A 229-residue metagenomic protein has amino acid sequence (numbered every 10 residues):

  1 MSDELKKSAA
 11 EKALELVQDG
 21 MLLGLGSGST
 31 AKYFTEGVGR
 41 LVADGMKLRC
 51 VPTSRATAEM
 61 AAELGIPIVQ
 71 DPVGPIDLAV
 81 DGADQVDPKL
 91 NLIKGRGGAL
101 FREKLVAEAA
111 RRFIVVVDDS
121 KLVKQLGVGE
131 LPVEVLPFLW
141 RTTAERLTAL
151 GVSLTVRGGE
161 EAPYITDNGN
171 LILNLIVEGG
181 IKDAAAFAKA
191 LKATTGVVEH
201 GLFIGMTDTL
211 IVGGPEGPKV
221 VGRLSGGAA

Functional and structural regions predicted by a protein language model:
M1-D81, V86: N-terminal active-site beta-alpha-beta segment that forms phosphate/nucleotide-binding and substrate-recognition loops
E4-K7, R55-A229: Conserved phosphate- and dinucleotide-binding cores of soluble alpha/beta proteins, encompassing both enzyme active
